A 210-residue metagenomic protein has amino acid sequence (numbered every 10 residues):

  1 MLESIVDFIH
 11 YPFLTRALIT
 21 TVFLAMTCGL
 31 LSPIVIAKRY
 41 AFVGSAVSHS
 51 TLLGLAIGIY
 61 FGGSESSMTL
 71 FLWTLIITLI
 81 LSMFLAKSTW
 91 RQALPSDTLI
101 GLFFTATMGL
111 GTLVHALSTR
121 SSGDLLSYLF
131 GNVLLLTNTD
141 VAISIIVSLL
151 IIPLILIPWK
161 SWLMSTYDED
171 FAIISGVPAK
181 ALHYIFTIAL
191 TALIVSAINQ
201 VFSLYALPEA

Functional and structural regions predicted by a protein language model:
M1-A25: Membrane-interfacial amphipathic/re-entrant helices at transmembrane-helix boundaries
S4-I5, I100-P158: Transmembrane helix-bundle core of multi-pass membrane transporters and related energy-transducing complexes
F8-A17, S64-L72, A93-T98, V133-I143: Interfacial loop-to-helix junctions that mark the boundaries of transmembrane helices in multi-pass membrane
L18-F23, F71-I76, T98-L102, V141-I146 (+1 more regions): Hydrophobic alpha-helical transmembrane segments
T21-M26, G44-L52, L75-T78, P178-I188 (+1 more regions): Short hydrophobic alpha-helical membrane-embedded segments
V22, M26-L30, I76-M83, L110 (+3 more regions): Generic alpha-helical transmembrane segments of integral inner-membrane proteins, especially permease/transport modules
P33-T119: Short loop segments and helix-boundary regions at transmembrane helix junctions of multi-pass inner-membrane proteins
V141-A210: Helix-loop-helix "hairpin" substructures at the membrane interface of multi-pass membrane proteins
